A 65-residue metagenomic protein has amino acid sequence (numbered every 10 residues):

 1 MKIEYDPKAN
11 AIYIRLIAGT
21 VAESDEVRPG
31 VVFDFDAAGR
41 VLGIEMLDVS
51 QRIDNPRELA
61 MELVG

Functional and structural regions predicted by a protein language model:
M1-G65: Small, basic N-terminal interaction modules of short regulatory proteins
